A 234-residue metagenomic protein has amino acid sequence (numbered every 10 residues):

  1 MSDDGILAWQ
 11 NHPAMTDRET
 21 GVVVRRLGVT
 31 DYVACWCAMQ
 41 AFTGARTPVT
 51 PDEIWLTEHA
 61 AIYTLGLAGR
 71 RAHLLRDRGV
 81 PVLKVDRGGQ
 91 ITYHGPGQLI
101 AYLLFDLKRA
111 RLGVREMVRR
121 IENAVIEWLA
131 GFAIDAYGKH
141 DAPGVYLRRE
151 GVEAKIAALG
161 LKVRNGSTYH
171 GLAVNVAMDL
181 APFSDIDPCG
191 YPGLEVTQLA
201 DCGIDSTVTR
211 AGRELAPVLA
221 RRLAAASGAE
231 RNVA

Functional and structural regions predicted by a protein language model:
S2-I156, D205-T209, N232-A234: N-terminal lobe of the biotin/lipoate ligase/transferase fold
D3, Y146, K162, Y169 (+2 more regions): C-terminal accessory segment of soluble enzyme catalytic cores
A72-L75, A101, G166, A177 (+1 more regions): Residues at secondary-structure transition points
D77-L83, T168-N175: Short, mixed-charge, low-aromatic patches
T92, N165-S167: Short glycine/serine/proline-enriched coil/turn segments at secondary-structure junctions
L159: Two-metal-ion RNase H-like nuclease active-site motif
